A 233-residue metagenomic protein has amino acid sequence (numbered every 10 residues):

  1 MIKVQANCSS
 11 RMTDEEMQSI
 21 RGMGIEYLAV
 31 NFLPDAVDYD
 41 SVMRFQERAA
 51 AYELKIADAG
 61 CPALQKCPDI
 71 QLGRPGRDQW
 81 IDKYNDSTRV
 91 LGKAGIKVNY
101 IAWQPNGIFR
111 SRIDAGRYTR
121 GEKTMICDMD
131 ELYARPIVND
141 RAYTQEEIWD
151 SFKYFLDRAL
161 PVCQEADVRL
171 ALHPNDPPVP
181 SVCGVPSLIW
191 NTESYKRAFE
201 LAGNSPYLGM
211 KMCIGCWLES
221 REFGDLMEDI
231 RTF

Functional and structural regions predicted by a protein language model:
M1-I2, D157: A short, charged/proline- and glycine-enriched loop that marks the coil->beta-strand transition at the N-terminal
I2-N7, E26-V30, I56-C61, N99-I101 (+2 more regions): Hydrophobic faces of well-ordered beta-strands that scaffold small-molecule active sites in alpha/beta enzyme cores
A6-E15, N31-R44, N106-F109, S187-I189 (+1 more regions): Acidic-and-aromatic substrate-binding clefts and catalytic sites of carbohydrate-active enzymes
C8-R21, S41-V42, Q79-R89, R221-T232: Short, acidic/polar
Q18-I25, V162: A short, Lys/Arg-enriched amphipathic alpha-helix followed by its capping loop at the start of a domain
I20, L28, A49, L91 (+3 more regions): Conserved, mostly hydrophobic/aromatic
N31-K153, D157, Q164-E165, C216: Structural motif corresponding to the early beta-alpha repeats
R135-F233: Acidic/histidine-rich catalytic cores of soluble enzymes
